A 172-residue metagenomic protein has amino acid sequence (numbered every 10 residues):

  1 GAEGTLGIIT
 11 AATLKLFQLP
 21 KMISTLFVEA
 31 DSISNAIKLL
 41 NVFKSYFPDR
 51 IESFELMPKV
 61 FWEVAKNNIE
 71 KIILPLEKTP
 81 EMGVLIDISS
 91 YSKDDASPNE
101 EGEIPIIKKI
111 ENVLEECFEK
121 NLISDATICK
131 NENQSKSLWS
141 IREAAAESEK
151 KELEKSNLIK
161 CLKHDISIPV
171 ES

Functional and structural regions predicted by a protein language model:
G1-S172: Noncatalytic alpha-helical scaffold of FAD-dependent oxidoreductases
